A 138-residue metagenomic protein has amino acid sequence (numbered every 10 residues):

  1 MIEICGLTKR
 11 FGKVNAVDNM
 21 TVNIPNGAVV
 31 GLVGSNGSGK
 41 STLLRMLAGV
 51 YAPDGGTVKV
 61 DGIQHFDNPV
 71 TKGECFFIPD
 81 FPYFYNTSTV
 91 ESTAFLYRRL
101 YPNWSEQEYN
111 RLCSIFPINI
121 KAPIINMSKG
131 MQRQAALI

Functional and structural regions predicted by a protein language model:
V14-N15, P69: Short coil-to-beta microelement around the adenine-binding A-loop and adjacent beta1/P-loop entry of ABC ATPase
V30-S35: The feature captures the beta-strand-to-loop junction immediately N-terminal to the Walker
A48: Helix-to-loop junction immediately C-terminal to a conserved catalytic motif
G56-T71: Conserved ABC transporter NBD signature motif
P79-A135: ABC-family P-loop ATPase nucleotide-binding domains
